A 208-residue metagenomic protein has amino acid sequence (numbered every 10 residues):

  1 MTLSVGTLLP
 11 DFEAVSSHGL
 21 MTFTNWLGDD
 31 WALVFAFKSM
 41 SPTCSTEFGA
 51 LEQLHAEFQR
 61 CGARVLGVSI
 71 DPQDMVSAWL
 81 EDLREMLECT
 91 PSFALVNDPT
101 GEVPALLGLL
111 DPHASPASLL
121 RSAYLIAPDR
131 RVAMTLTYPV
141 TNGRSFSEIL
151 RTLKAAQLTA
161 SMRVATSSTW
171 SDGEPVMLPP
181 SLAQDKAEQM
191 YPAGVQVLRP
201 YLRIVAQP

Functional and structural regions predicted by a protein language model:
M1-P208: Chalcogenol-based redox active-site neighborhoods
